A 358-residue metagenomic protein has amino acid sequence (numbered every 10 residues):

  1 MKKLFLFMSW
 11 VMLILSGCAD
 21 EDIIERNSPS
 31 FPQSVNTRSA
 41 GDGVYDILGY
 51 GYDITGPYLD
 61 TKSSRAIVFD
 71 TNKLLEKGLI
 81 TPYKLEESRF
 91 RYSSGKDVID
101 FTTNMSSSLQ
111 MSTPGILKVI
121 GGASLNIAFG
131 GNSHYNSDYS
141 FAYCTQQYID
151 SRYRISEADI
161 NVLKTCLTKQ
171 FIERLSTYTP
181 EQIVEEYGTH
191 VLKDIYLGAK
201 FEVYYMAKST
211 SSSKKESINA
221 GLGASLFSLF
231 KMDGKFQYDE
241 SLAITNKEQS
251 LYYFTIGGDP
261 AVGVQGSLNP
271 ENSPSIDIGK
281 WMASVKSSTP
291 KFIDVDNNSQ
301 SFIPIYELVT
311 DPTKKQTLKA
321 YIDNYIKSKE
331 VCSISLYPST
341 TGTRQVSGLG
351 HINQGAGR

Functional and structural regions predicted by a protein language model:
K2-M8: Sec-dependent signal peptide recognition, specifically the positively charged N-region followed immediately by
S9-L13: Sec-dependent N-terminal signal peptides
L15-G17: C-terminal motif of bacterial Sec signal peptides marking the signal peptidase cleavage site
A19-D22: Bacterial signal peptide processing site
I24-R358: Membrane-permeabilization and membrane-interfacing ectodomains
